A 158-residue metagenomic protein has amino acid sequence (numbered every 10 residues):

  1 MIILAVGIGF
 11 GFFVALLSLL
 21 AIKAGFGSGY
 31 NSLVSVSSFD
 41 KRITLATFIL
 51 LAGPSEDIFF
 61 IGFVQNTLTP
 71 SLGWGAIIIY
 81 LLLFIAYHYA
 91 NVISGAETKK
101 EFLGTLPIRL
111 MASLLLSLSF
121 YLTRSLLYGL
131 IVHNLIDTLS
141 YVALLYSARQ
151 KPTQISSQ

Functional and structural regions predicted by a protein language model:
M1-L17, Y30-R42, G75: Interfacial transmembrane-helix boundary/kink motif in multi-pass membrane proteins
F12-G27, Y87-A90: Membrane-water interface of transmembrane alpha-helices
S38-Q158: Transmembrane helix-loop-helix hairpins at the membrane interface of multi-pass integral membrane proteins
